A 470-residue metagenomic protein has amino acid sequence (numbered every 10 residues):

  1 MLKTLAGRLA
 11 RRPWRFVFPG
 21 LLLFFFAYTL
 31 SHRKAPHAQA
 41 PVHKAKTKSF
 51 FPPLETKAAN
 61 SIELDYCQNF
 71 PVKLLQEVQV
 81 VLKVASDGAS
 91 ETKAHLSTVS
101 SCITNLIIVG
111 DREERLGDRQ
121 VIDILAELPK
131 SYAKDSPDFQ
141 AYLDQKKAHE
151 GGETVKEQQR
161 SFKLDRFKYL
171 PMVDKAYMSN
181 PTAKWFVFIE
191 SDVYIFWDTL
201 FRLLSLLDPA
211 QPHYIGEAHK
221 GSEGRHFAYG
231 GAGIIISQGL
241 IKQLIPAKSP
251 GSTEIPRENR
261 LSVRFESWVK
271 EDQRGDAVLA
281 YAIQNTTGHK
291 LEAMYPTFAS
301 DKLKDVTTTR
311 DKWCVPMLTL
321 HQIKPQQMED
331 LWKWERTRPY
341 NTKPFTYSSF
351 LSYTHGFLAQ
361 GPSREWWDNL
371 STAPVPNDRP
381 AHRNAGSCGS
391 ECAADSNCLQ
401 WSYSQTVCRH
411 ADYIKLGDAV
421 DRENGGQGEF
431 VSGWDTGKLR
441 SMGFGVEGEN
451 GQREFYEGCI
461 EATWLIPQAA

Functional and structural regions predicted by a protein language model:
L2-T56, E266-A470: C-terminal catalytic/acceptor-binding lobe
S61-Y66, D87-V99, V173: Short, well-formed alpha-helical segments that are part of the catalytic scaffolds of diverse glycosyltransferases
V72-K73, A94-L106: Short, acidic, metal-binding catalytic loop of nucleotide-sugar glycosyltransferases
Q79-D87: A conserved hydrophobic helix/loop-capping motif in glycosyltransferases and polysaccharide synthases
D111-A183: Active-site-proximal specificity loops/subdomain of glycosyltransferases
F186: Short aromatic/hydrophobic "clamp" motif used to bind/position activated sugar donors
I189-S191: Active-site acidic Asp-centered loop
V193-Y281, N285, Y340-N341, T346: Conserved catalytic core of nucleotide-sugar-dependent glycosyltransferases
